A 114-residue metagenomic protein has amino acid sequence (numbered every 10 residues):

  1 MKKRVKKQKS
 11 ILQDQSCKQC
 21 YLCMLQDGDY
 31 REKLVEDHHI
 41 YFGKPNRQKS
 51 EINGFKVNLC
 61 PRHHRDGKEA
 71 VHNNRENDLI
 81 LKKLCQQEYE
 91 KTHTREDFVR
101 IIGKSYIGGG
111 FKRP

Functional and structural regions predicted by a protein language model:
M1-M24, Q48-I52: Short, charged surface segments at domain edges that flank catalytic/cofactor-binding sites
K3-K6, Y30, T94, K112: Short, intrinsically disordered low-complexity segments
Q8-K9, E32, K68, N77 (+1 more regions): Low-complexity, intrinsically disordered short peptide segments enriched in small/polar/basic residues
L12, L22-L25, L34, L59 (+1 more regions): Generic detector of leucine side chains in alpha-helical contexts
Y21-F55, G67-N73: Histidine-centered nuclease catalytic patch
Q26, Y41, R65, I101 (+1 more regions): Intrinsically disordered, low-complexity segments enriched in small/polar residues
S50-Y89: Mid-chain, well-packed structural core segment of small domains
Q86-Q87, K91-P114: Short flanking/linker segments adjacent to small metal-binding domains or redox-active Cys/His motifs
